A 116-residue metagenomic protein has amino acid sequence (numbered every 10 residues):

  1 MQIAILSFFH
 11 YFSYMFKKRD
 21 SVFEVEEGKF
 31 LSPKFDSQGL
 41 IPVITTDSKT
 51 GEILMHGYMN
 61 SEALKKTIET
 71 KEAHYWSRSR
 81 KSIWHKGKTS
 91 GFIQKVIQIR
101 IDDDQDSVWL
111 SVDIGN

Functional and structural regions predicted by a protein language model:
L6-F9: Short hydrophobic targeting helices and cationic amphipathic motifs that mediate membrane/organellar targeting
Y11-Y14: Short, positively charged and aromatic/hydrophobic N-terminal segments
F16-L40, K49, M59-K66, K71-N116: C-terminal binding/interaction regions
V43-T45: Generic short beta-strand
E52-I53: Hydrophobic "anchor" residues
